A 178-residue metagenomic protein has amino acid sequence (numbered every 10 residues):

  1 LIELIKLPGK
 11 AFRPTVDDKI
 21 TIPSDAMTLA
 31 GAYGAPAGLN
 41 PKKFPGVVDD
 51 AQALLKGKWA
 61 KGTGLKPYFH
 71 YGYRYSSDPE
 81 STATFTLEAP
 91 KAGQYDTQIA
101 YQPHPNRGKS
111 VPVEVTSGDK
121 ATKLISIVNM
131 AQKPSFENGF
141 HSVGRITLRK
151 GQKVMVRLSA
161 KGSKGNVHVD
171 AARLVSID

Functional and structural regions predicted by a protein language model:
I2-D178: Extracytoplasmic
